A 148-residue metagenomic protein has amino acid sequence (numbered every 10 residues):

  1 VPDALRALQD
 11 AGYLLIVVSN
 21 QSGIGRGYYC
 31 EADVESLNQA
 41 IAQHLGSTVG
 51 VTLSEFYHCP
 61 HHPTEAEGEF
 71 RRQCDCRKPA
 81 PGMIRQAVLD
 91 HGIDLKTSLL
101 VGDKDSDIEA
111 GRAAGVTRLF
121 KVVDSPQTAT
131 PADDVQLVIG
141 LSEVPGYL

Functional and structural regions predicted by a protein language model:
V1-H62: Alpha-helical substrate-recognition element adjacent to the catalytic core
E31-E55, T64-L100, K104-L148: Asp-based, Mg2+/Mn2+-dependent phosphohydrolase catalytic module
